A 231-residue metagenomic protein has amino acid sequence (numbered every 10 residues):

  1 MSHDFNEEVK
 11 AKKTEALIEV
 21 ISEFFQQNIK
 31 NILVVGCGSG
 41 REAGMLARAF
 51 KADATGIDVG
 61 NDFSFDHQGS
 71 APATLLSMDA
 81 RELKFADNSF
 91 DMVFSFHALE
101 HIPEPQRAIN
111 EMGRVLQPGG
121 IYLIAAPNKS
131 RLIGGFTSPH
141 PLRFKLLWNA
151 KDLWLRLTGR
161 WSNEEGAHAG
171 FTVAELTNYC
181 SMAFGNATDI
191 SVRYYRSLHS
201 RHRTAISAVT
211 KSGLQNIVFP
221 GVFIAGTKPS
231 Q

Functional and structural regions predicted by a protein language model:
M1-E82, M92-F96, I109, V192-Y195 (+1 more regions): Conserved N-terminal segment of class I S-adenosyl-L-methionine
S64, F85, R131-G134: Conserved protein kinase catalytic core
G69, D87, P105-Q106: Conserved strand-to-helix beginnings and helix N-cap segments that scaffold or border functional pockets
L83-F85, I102: Helix-loop segment at the mouth of the active site in Rossmann-fold oxidoreductases, especially SDR/KR enzymes
F85, F90, F184-G185: Conserved hydrophobic/aromatic "anchor" residues that stabilize well-ordered secondary structure elements
H97-H101: Short catalytic micro-motifs in class I SAM-dependent methyltransferases
P103-E111, I121-P229: S-adenosyl-L-methionine-dependent methyltransferase catalytic module, highlighting the catalytic core
